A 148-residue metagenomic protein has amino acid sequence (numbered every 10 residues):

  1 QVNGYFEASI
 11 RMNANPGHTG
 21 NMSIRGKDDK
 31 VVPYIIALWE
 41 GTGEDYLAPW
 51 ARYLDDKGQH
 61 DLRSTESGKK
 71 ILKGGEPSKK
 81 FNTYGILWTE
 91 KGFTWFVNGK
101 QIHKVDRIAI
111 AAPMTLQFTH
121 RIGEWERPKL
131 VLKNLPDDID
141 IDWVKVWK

Functional and structural regions predicted by a protein language model:
Q1-K148: GH16 jelly-roll
